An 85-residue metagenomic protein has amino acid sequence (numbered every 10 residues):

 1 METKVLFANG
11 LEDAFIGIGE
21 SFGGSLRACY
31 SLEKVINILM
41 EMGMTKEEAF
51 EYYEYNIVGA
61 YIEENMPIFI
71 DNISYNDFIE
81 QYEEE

Functional and structural regions predicted by a protein language model:
M1-E85: C-terminal alpha-helical interaction appendages
